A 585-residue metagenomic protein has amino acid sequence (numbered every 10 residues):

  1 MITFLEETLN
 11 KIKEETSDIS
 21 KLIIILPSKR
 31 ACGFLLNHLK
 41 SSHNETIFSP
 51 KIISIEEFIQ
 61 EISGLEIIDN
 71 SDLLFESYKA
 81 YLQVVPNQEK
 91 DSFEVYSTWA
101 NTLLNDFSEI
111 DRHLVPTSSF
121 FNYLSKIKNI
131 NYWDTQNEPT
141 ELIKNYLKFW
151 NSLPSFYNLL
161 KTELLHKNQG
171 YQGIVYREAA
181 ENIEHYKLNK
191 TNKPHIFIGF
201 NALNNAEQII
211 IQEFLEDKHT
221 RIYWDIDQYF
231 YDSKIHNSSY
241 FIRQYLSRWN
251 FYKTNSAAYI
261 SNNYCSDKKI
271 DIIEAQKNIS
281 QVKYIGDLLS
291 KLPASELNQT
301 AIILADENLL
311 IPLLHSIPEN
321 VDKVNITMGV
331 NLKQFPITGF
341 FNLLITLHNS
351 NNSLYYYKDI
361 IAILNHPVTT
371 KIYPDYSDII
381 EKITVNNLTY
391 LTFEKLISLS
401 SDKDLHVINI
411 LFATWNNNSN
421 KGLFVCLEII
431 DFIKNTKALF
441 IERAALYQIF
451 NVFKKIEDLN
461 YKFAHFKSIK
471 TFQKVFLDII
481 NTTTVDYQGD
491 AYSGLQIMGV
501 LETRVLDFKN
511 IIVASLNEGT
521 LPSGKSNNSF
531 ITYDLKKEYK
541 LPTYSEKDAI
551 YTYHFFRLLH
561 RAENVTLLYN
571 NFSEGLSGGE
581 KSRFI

Functional and structural regions predicted by a protein language model:
M1-S54, I59, S63-E66, I211-Q212 (+2 more regions): Anion-coordinating catalytic cores for phosphoryl-, nucleotidyl-, and glycosidic chemistry
L26-K190, N205, D378: Basic/charged alpha-beta structural segments of nucleotide/phosphate-handling enzymes
L74-A80, S92-T98, N122, N131 (+10 more regions): Intrinsically disordered, low-complexity N-terminal regions enriched in serine/proline/glycine with scattered basic
L82-V85, A100, I127, Q136 (+14 more regions): Generic alpha-helical secondary structure signal
E138-H166, H236-C265: Short, compositionally biased "basic patch" segments
S155-R177, K193-I196, Y264-Q276, Y539-T543: Acidic/glycine-enriched edge-of-secondary-structure segments
K167, D217, T503: Residue-level signal for short amphipathic helical patches enriched in basic/charged and nearby hydrophobic residues
K187-N189, P194-W249: Extended, H/D-rich, highly charged conserved domains that either
